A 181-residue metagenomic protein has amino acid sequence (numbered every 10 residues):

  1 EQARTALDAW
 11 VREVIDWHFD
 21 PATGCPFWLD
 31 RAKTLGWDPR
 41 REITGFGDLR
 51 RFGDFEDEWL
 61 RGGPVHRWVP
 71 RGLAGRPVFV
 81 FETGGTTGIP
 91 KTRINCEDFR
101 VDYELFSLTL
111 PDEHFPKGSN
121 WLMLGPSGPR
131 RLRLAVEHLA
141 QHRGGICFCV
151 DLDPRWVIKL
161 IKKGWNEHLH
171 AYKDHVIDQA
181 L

Functional and structural regions predicted by a protein language model:
E1-E82, G88-N120, P126-P129, E137 (+4 more regions): Nucleotide 5′-phosphate-binding alpha/beta core
H170-L181: Short, intrinsically disordered, charge-balanced linker/junction segments flanking boundaries in proteins
